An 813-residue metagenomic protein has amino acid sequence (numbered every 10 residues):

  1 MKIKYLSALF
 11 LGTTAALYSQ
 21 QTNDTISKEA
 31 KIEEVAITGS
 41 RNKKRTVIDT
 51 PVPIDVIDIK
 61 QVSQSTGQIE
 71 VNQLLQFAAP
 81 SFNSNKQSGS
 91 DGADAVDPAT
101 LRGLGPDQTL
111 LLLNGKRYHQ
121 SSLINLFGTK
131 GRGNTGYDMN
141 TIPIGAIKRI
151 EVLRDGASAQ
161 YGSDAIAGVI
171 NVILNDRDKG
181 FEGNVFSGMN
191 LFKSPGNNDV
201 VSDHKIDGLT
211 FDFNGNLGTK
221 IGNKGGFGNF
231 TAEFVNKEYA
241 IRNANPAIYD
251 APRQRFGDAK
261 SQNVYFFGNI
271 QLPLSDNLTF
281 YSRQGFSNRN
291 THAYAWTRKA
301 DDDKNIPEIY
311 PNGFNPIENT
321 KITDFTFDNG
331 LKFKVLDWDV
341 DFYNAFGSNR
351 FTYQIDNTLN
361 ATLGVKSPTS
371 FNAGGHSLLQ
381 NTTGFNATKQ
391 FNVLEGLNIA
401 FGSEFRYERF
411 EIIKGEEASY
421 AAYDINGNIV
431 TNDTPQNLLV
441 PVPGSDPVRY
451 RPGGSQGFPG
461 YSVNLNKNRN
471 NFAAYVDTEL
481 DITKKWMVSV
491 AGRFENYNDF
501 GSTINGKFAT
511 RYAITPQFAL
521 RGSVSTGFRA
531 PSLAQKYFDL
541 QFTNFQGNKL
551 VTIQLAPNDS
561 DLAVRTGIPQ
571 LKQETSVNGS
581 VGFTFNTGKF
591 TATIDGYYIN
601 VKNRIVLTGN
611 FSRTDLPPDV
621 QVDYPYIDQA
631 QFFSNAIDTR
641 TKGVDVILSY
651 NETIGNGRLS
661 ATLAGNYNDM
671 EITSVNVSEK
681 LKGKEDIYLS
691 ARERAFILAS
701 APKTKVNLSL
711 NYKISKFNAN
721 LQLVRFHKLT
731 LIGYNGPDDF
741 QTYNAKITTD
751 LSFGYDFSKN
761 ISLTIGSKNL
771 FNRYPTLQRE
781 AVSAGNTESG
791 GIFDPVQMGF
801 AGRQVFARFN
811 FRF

Functional and structural regions predicted by a protein language model:
Q21-Q64: Short, acidic, small-residue-rich periplasmic hinge/interaction motif at the N-terminus of Gram-negative outer-membrane
A30, V601, D669-E671, R725-I732 (+1 more regions): C-terminal beta-signal and adjacent terminal beta-strands/loops of Gram-negative outer-membrane beta-barrel proteins
V71-L74, A78, D97-A99, N114 (+4 more regions): N-terminal periplasmic accessory domains that precede and gate Gram-negative outer-membrane beta-barrel machines
N72-S121: Extracytoplasmic beta-strand/coil segments of soluble accessory domains associated with Gram-negative outer-membrane
K116-R154, G215: Short acidic/polar hinge/loop motifs at secondary-structure boundaries that mediate gating or recognition
G180-E182, V200-A295, P307, P316-G330 (+2 more regions): Transmembrane beta-barrel wall of Gram-negative outer-membrane proteins
P316-D328, K334, F346, T358-M487 (+1 more regions): Outer-membrane beta-barrel transmembrane domain signature of Gram-negative proteins, especially the mid-to-C-terminal
F401, Y597-G733: Gram-negative outer-membrane beta-barrel transporters
